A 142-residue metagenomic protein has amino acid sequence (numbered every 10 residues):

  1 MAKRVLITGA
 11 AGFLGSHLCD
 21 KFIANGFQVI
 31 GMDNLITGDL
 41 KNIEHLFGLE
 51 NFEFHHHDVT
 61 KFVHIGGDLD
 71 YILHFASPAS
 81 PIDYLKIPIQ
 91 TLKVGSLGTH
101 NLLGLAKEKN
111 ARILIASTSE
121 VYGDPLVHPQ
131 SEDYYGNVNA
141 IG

Functional and structural regions predicted by a protein language model:
M1-G142: N-terminal Rossmann-like NAD(P)+-binding domain of SDR-like oxidoreductases, especially those catalyzing
